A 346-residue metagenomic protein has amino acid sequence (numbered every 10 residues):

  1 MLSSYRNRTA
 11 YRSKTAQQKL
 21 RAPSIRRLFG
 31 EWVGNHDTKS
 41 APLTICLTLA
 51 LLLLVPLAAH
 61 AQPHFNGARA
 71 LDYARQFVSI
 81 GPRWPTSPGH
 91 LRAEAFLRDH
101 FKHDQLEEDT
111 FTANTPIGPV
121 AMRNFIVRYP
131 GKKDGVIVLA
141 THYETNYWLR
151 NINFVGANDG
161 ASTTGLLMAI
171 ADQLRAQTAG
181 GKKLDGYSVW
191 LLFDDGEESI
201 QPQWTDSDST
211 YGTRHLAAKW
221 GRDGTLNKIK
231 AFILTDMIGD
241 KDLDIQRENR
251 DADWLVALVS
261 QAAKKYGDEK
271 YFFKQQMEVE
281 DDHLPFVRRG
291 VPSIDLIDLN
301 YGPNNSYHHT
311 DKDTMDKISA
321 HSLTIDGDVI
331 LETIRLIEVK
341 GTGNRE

Functional and structural regions predicted by a protein language model:
M1-A61, T342-E346: Intrinsic disorder/low-complexity segments
Q62-E94, W148, P303-T314: N-terminal capping segment at the start of a domain
H64, G89, T110-N114, A231 (+1 more regions): Active-site-adjacent substrate-binding region of metalloamidase/peptidase-like peptide-processing proteins
R69-Q76, P88, R92-F101, Q105-L106 (+9 more regions): Extracytoplasmic/secreted proteins, especially bacterial periplasmic and envelope-associated proteins
D72-K132: A non-catalytic alpha/beta surface segment that caps or lines the substrate-entry region of metallo-dependent hydrolase
F77, D109-F111, Y129-G131, A140-E144 (+5 more regions): Active-site-proximal beta-strand/loop segments in catalytic clefts of secreted hydrolases
D104, K133-I137, D185-V189, N227-A231 (+1 more regions): Loop/turn elements at helix/coil->beta-strand transitions in domains of secreted/extracellular proteins
N151-Q261, Q275-E278, H283: Acidic/histidine-rich catalytic neighborhood of metal-dependent amide-processing enzymes
